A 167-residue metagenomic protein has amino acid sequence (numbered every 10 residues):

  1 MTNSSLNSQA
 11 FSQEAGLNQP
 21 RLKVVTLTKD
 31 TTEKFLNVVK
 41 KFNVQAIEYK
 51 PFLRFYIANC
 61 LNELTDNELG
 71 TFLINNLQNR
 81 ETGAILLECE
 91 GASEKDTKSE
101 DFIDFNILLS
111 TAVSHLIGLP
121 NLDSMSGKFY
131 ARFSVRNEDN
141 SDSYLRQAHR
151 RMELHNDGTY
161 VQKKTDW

Functional and structural regions predicted by a protein language model:
T2-W167: Fe(II)/2-oxoglutarate oxygenase catalytic core
